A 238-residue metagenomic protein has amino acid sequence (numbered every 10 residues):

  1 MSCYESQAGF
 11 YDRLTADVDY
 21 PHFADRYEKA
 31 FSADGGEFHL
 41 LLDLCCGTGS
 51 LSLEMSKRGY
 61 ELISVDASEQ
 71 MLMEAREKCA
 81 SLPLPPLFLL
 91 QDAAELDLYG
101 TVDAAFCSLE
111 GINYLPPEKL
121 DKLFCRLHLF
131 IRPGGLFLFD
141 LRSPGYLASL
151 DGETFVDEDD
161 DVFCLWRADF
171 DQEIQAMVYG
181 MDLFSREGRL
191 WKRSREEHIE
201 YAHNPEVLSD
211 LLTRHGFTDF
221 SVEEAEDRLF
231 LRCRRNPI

Functional and structural regions predicted by a protein language model:
M1-G36: Conserved class I S-adenosyl-L-methionine
F38-C45: Conserved class I S-adenosyl-L-methionine
S50-E95: Class I SAM-dependent methyltransferase SAM/SAH-binding core
D97-A104: A short acidic, Gly/Pro-enriched loop at the edge of an enzyme's catalytic core that lines a small-molecule cofactor
E118, L138-V207: SAM-dependent methyltransferase
D121-P133: A short glycine-rich, Lys/Arg-flanked "PGG" loop and its adjoining helix->strand segment in the class I
E197, T218-E226: Conserved S-adenosyl-L-methionine
H215, E226-I238: Core SAM-dependent methyltransferase catalytic element
